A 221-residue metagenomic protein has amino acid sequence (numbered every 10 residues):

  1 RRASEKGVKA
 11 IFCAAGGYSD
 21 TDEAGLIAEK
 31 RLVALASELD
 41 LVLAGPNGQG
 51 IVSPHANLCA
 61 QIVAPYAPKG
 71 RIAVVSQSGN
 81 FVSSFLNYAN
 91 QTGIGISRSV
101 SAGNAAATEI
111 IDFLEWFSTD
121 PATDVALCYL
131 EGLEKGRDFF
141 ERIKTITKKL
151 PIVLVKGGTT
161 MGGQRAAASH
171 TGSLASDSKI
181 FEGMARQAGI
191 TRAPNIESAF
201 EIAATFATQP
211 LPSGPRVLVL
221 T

Functional and structural regions predicted by a protein language model:
R1-T221: Catalytic-core regions of core metabolic enzymes, especially those transforming organic acids/acyl-group intermediates
